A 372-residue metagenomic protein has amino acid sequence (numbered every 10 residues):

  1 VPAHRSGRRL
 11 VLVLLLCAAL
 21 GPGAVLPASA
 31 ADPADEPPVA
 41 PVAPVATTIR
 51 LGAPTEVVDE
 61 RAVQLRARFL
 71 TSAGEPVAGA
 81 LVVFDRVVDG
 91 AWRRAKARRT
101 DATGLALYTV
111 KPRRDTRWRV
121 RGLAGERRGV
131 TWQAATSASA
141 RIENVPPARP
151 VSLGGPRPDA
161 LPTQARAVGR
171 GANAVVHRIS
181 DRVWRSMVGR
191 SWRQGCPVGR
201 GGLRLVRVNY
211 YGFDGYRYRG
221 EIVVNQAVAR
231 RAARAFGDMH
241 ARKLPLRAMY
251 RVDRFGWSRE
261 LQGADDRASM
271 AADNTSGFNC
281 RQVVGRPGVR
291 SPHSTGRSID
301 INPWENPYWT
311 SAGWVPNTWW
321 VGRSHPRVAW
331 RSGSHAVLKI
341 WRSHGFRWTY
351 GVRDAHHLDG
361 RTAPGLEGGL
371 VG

Functional and structural regions predicted by a protein language model:
V1-P33: Secretory targeting and sorting signals
P2, S29-R149: Low-complexity, Ser/Thr/Pro-rich intrinsically disordered linker/stalk segments at domain junctions
G79, G201-L205, S294-G296: Extracytoplasmic
V88, P112, G122-A124, Y210-G212 (+3 more regions): A mature extracytoplasmic/lumenal domain signature
E143-G212: N-terminal module-boundary/linker segments of secreted carbohydrate-active enzymes
V188-Q194, R217-Q226, V284-R286: N-terminal post-signal-peptidase region of extra-cytosolic proteins
V198-S269: Active-site acidic/histidine clusters and adjacent loop/turn architecture that either coordinate catalytic ions
A268, N274, Q282-G372: Catalytic cores and adjacent binding grooves of peptidoglycan-active enzymes
